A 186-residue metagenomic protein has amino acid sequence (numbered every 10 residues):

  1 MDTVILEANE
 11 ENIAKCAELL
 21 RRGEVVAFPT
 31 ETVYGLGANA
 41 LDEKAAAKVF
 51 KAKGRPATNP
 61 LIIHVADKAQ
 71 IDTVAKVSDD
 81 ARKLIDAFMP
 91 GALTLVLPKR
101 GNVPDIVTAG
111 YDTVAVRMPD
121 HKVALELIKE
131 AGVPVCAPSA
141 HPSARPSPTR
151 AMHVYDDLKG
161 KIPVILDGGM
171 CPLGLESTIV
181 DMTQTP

Functional and structural regions predicted by a protein language model:
M1-P186: Active-site-adjacent structural elements in enzyme catalytic cores
